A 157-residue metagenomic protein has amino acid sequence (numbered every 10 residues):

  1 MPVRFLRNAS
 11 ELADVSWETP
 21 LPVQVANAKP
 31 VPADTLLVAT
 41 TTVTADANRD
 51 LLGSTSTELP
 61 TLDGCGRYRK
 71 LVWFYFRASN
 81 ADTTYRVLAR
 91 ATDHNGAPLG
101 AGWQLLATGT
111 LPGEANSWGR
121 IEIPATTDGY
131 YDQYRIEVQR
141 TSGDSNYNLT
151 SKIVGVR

Functional and structural regions predicted by a protein language model:
M1-R77, E137, T150, V154-V156: Extended, low-complexity segments enriched in Ser/Thr/Gly and acidic residues that occur primarily in surface-exposed
L59-L62, N116-T126: Exposed aromatic-hydrophobic patches
R69-W73, T126-L149: Noncatalytic modules at the cell exterior or secretory-pathway interfaces, chiefly beta-strand-rich lectin/adhesion
D82-P98: Short, surface-exposed beta-strand/strand-loop-strand elements in extracellular ectodomains
A89-D93, R140, G155-R157: Residue-level signal for short segments within beta-strands and strand-turn junctions of well-structured beta-sheet
A101-G113: Solvent-exposed serine/threonine-rich low-complexity stretches and specific carbohydrate-binding patches
